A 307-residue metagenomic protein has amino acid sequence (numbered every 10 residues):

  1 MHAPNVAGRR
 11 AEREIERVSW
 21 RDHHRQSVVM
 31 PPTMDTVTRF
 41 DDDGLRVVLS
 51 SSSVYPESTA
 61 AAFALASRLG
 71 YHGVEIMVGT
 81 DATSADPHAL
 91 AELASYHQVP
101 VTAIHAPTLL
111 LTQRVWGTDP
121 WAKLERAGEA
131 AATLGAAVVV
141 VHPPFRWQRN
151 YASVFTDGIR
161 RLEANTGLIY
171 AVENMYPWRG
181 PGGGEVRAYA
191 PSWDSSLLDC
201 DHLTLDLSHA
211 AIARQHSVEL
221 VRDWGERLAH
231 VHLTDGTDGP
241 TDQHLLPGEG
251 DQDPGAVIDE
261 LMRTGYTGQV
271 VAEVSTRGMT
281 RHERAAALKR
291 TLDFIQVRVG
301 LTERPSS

Functional and structural regions predicted by a protein language model:
G8, W20-T133, H202, D293-S307: N-terminal pre-domain/capping segments
R39, Y96, Q113-H202, P305: Active-site acidic/histidine proton-transfer and metal-coordination neighborhood in alpha/beta enzyme cores
G44-V48, G73-E75, P100-A103, A137-V140 (+5 more regions): Structural preference for beta-strand elements that scaffold enzyme active sites
S52-T59, I76-A89, L109-P120, F145-A152 (+5 more regions): Acidic-and-aromatic substrate-binding clefts and catalytic sites of carbohydrate-active enzymes
A66, V74, A131, Y170 (+5 more regions): Conserved, mostly hydrophobic/aromatic
L69, T133-L134, E226, T264: Structural motif
A152-A164, Y266, R281-V299: Short, electropositive alpha-helical surface patch
L162-D251: Acidic/histidine-rich catalytic cores of soluble enzymes
